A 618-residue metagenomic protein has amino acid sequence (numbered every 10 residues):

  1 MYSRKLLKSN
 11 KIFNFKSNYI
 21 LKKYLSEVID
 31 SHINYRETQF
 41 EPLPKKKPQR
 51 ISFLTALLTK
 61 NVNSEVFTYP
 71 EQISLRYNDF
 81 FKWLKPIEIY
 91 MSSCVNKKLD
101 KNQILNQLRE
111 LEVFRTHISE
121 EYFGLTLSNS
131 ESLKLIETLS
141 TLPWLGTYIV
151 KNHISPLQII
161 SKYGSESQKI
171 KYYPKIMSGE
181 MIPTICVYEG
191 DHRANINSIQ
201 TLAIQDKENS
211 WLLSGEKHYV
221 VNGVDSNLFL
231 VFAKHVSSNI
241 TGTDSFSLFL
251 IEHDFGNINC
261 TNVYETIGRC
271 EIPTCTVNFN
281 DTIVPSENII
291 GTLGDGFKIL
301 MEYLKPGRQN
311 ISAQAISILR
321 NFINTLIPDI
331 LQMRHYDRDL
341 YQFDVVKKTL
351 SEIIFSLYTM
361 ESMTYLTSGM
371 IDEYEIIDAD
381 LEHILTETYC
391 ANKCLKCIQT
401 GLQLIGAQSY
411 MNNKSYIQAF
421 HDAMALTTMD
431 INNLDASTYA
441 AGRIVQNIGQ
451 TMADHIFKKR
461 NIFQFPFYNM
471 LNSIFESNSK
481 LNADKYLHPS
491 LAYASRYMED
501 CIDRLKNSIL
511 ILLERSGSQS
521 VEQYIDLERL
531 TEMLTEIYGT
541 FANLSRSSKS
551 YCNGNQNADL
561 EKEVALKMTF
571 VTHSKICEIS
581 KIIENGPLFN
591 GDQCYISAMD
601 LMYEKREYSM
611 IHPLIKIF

Functional and structural regions predicted by a protein language model:
M1-I154, K162-I182, A194, D206: Amphipathic, small/basic residue-rich leader segments at the start of a protein or domain
F80, L105, D344-V345, D380-L385 (+2 more regions): Short, charged, amphipathic alpha-helical segments
C94, D329-D337, T367-E375, L404 (+3 more regions): Secondary-structure edge/capping motif, primarily at the C-terminal ends of alpha-helices and the immediately following
R109, S165, C186-Y188, Q200 (+2 more regions): Gly/Pro-rich turn-and-neighbor structural signature
S210, S214-N259: A short core secondary-structure module
C260-E361, I384, A425-M429, F457-Y538: Glycine-rich beta->alpha junctions and the first turn(s) of the following alpha-helix
R269, I377-F475, E563-F618: Alpha-helix capping/hinge segments and adjacent helical runs
F467-F618: C-terminal amphipathic alpha-helical interaction region
